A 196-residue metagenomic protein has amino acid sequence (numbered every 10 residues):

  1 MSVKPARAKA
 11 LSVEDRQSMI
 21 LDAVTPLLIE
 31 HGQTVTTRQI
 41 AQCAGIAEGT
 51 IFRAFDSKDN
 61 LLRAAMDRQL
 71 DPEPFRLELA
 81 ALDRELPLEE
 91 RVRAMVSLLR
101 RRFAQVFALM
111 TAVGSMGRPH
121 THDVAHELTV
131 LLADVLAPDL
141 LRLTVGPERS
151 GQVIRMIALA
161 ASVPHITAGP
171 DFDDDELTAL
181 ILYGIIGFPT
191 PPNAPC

Functional and structural regions predicted by a protein language model:
M1-C43, N60: Basic, helix-initiating cap at the start of DNA-binding domains
M1-D15, P74, L143, T190-C196: N-terminal intrinsically disordered/low-complexity leader segments
V13, Q17, M66, T121-T129: Amphipathic, non-transmembrane alpha-helical scaffold segments
L28, F55, L62-Q69, V106: Alpha-helical DNA-contacting segments of helix-turn-helix folds
I29-V35, D67-L88: Short, flexible, glycine-rich and Lys/Arg-enriched loop motifs at helix boundaries that contact anionic partners
G45-F55: Short hydrophobic/aromatic patch on the recognition helix
L77-Q105, I154: Hydrophobic alpha-helical connector segments
E90, R101-T111, G117-Q152, V163 (+2 more regions): Amphipathic alpha-helical packing segments from all-alpha helical-bundle domains
